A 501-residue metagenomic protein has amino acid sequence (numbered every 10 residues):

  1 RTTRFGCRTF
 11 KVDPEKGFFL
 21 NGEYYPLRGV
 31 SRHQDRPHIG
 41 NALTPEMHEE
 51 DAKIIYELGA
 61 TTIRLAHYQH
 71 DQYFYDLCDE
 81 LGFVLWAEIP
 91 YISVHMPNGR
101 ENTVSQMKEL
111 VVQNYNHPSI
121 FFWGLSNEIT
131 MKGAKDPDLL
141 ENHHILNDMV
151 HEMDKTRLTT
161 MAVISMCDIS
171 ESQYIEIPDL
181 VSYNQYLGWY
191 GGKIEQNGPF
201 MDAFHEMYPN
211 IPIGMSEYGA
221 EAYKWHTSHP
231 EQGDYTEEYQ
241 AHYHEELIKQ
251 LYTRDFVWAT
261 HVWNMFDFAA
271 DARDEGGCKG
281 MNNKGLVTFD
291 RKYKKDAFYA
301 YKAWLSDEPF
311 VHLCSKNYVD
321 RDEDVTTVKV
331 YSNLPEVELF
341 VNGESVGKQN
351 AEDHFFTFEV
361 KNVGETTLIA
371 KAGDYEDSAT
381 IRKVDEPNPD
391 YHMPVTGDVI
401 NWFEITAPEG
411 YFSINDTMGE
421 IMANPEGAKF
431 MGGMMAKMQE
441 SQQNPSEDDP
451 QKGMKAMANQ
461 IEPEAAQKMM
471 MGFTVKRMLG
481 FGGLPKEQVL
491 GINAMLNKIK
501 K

Functional and structural regions predicted by a protein language model:
T2-F5, Y375-V395, V399-N401: Edge beta-strands of extracellular beta-sandwich domains
T2-N350, E359-K361, T366-T367, G373-Y375: Extended substrate-binding grooves/exosites of carbohydrate-active enzymes
F18-H38, M393-A423, G427: Compositionally biased low-complexity segments at domain edges in trafficked proteins and select soluble regulators
W402-K500: Compact, charge-rich alpha-helical regulatory domains located at protein termini
